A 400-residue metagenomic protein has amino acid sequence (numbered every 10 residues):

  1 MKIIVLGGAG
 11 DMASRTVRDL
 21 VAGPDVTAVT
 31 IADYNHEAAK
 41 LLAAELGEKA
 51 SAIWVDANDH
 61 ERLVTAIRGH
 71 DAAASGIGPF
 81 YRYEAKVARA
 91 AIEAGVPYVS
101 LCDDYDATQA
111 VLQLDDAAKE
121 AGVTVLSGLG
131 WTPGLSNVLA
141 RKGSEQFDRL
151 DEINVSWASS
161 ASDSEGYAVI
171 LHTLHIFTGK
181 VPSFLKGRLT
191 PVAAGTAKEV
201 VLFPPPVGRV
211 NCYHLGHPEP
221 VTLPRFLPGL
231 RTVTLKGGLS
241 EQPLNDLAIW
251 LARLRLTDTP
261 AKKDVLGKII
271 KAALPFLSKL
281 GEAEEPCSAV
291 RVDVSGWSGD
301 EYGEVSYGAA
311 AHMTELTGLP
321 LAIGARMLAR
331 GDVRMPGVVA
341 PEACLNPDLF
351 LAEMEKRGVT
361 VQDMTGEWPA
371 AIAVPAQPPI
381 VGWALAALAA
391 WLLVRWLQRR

Functional and structural regions predicted by a protein language model:
I3-D19: N-terminal Rossmann NAD(P)H-binding glycine-rich loop of SDR-like oxidoreductase domains
G10, N35-E37: Helix N-cap at the beta1-alpha1 junction of Rossmann-like dinucleotide-binding domains, i.e., the first residues
I31, A52-W54: Conserved residues in the N-terminal Rossmann fold of short-chain dehydrogenase/reductase
W54-H70, G76-R82: Conserved Rossmann-fold cofactor-binding substructure of NAD(P)-dependent oxidoreductases
P79, A90-T108: ADP-ribose/adenylate-binding Rossmann-like module
C102-V123: Rossmann-fold NAD(P)-binding glycine/threonine-rich loop
E145-L385: C-terminal catalytic/substrate-binding lobe primarily of soluble NAD(P)-dependent oxidoreductases
L393-R400: Short hydrophobic alpha-helical membrane-entry/anchor segments
